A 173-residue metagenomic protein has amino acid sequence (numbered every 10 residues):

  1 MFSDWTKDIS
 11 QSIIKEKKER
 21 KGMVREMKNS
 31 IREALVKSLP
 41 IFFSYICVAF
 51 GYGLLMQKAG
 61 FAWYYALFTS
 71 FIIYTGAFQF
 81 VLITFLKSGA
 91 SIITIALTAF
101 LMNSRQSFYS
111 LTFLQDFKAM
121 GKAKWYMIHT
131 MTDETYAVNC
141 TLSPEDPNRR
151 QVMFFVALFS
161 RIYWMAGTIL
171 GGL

Functional and structural regions predicted by a protein language model:
E16-R32: Short, Lys/Arg-rich, polar N-terminal cytosolic tail immediately upstream of the first transmembrane signal-anchor
R32-L39, W63-L67, I93-I95, M120-K124 (+1 more regions): Short alpha-helical transmembrane interface motifs in multi-pass membrane proteins
L39-Y52: The first (N-terminal) embedded transmembrane alpha-helix
F50-L54, I83, L111, G172: Transmembrane alpha-helix boundary and packing residues in multipass membrane permease domains and related
K58-A59, Y64, F68-R105, F117: Membrane-interfacial helix-loop connectors
A96-G172: Helix-loop-helix junctions within the multi-pass membrane cores of secondary transporters/permeases
